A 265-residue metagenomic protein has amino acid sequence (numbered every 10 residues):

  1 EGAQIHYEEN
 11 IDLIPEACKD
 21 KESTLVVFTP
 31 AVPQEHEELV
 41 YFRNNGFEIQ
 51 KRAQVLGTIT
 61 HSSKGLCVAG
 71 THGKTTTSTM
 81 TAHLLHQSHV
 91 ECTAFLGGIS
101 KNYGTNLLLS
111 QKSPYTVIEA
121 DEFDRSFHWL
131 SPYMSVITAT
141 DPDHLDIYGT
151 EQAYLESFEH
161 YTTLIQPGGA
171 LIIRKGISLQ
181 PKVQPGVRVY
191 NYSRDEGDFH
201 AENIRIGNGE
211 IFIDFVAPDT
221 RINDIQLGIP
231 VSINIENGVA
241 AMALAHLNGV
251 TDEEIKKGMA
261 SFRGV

Functional and structural regions predicted by a protein language model:
E1-I11: Long, basic/Gly/Ser/Thr-rich N-terminal segments that mediate initial subcellular attachment or targeting
G2, G104, R125, A201 (+1 more regions): Short, acidic/polar N-cap/turn motifs at the starts of alpha helices
I5, L66, L107, I213-F215 (+1 more regions): Preference for bulky hydrophobic residues occupying beta-strand positions in well-ordered beta-sheet regions
D12-S23, P30-K175, L179-R188, V239 (+1 more regions): Phosphate-binding loop of NTP-binding sites
K19, T24, Y148-L155, P185-V265: Adenine nucleotide phosphate-binding catalytic loops in nucleotide-utilizing enzymes
F28-A31, V216: Selective for proline/serine-rich intrinsically disordered segments in cytosolic/nuclear regulatory regions
